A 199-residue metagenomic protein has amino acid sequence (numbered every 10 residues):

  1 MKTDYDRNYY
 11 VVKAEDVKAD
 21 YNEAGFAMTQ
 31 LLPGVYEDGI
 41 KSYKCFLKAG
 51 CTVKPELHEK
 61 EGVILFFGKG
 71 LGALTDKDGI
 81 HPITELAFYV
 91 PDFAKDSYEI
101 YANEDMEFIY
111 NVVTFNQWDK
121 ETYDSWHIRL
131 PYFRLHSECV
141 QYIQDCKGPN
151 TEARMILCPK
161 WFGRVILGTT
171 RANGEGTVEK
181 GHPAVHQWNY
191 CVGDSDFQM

Functional and structural regions predicted by a protein language model:
M1-G39, F115-V178: A short, N-terminal "cap"/entry segment at the start of jelly-roll beta-barrel domains of the cupin/DSBH fold
M28-Q30, G39-E59, V165-V185, D196: Conserved short histidine dyad/triad with adjacent acidic residue
S42-F46, I64, A87-Y89, Y110 (+2 more regions): Conserved hydrophobic/aromatic beta-strand scaffold that supports enzyme active sites
C45, E56, L65, I80-H81: Residue "hotspots" at secondary-structure boundaries inside conserved domains
L57-A73, K180-M199: Short, conserved beta-strand element in jelly-roll/cupin
I64-L65, G72-L74, Y98-I100, F108: Hydrophobic beta-strand residues in large extracellular and virion-surface proteins
D76-D96, M199: Short acidic-glycine-tyrosine-enriched beta hairpin
Y89, S97-E99, N103-T122, N189: A short hydrophobic beta-strand segment most commonly corresponding to one strand of the jelly-roll/cupin
